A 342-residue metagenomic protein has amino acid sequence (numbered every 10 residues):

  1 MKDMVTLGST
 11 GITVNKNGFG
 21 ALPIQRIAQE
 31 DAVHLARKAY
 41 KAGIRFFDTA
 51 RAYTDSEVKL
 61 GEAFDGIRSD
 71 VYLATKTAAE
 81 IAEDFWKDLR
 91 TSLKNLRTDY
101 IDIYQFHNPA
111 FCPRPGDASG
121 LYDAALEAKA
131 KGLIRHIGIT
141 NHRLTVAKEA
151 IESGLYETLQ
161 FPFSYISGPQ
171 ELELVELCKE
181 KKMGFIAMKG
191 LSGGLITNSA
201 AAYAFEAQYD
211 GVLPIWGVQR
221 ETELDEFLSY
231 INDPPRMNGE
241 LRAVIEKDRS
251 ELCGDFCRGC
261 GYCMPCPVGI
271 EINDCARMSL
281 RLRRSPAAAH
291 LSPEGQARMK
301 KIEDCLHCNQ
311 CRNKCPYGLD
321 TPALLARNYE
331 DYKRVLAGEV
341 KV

Functional and structural regions predicted by a protein language model:
M1-V71: N-terminal binding-site loop/beta-alpha segment at the start of enzyme catalytic domains that lines or forms
M4, A36, E57, G61 (+7 more regions): Generic structural signal for well-ordered alpha-helices, preferentially at hydrophobic/aromatic core positions
L7, F19, F47, L60 (+11 more regions): Conserved, mostly hydrophobic/aromatic
E30, E80-I186, L191-G194: Glycine/proline-rich, positively charged, aromatic-decorated active-site loop/lid region on the catalytic face
K38, A42, N95-L96, S153-G154 (+2 more regions): Structural motif
I44-R45, E173-A187, L191-V342: Structured C-terminal cap/extension of enzyme domains
R45-A50, A74-T75, R135-G138, T158-F161 (+3 more regions): Short catalytic-loop micro-motif centered on adjacent basic/acidic residues
D70-L73, Y156-S164, P235-L241: Short hydrophobic/aromatic-enriched beta-strand-loop microsegments
